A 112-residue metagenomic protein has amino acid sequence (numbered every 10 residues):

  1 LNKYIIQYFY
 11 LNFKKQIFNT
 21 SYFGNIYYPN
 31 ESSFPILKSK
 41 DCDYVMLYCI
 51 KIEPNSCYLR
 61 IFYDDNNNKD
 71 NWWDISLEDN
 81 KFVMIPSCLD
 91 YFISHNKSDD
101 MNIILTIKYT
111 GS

Functional and structural regions predicted by a protein language model:
L1-K15, S33: Non-heme Fe(II)/2-oxoglutarate
Y8, C88, T110-G111: Generic detector of bulky aromatic hydrophobic side chains
F18-C88, F92-S94: Catalytic core of non-heme Fe(II) oxygenases with the double-stranded beta-helix
M46-L47, D99-S112: A short hydrophobic beta-strand segment most commonly corresponding to one strand of the jelly-roll/cupin
